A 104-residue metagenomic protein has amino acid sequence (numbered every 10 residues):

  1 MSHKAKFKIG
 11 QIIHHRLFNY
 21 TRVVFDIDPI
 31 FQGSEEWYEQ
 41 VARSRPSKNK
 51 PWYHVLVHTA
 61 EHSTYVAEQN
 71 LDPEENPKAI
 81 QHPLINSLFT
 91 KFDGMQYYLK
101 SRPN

Functional and structural regions predicted by a protein language model:
M1, E39-A42: Tryptophan-rich substrate-binding surfaces of secreted polymer-degrading and adhesive proteins
M1-I12, L17-T21, D28-F31, S101-N104: Mixed-charge, Lys/Arg-rich low-complexity intrinsically disordered regions
K6-F7, Y38-Q40: Short secondary-structure boundary micro-motifs
N19, W37, Q96-Y97: Intrinsically disordered, low-complexity N-terminal regions enriched in serine/proline/glycine with scattered basic
F25-D26, E35: Short, glycine/acidic-enriched capping/hinge loops at junctions between secondary-structure elements
D26-P29, T59: A short beta-strand motif that forms part of the nucleic acid-binding face of small beta-barrel RNA-binding folds
F31-E39: Short, solvent-exposed secondary-structure boundary/capping segments
R45-N104: Intrinsically disordered, low-complexity, charged/polar segments
